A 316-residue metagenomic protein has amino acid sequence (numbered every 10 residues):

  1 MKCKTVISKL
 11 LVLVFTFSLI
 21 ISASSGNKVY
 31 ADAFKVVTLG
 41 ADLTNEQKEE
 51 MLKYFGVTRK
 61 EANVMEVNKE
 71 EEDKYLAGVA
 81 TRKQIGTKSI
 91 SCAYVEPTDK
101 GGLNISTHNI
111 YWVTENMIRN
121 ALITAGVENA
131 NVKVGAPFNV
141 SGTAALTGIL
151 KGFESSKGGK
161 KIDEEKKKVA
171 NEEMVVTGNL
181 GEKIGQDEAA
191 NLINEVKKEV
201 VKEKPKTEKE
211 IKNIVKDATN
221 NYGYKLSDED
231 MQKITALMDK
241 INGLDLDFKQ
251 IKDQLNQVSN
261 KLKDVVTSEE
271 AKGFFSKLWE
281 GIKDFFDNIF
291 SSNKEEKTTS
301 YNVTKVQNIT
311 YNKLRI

Functional and structural regions predicted by a protein language model:
K2-K28, I282, F286: Sec-dependent N-terminal signal peptides of Gram-positive bacterial secreted proteins and lipoproteins
L19, T44-E46, T207, S227: Ser/Thr-centered flexible coil motifs
K28-V67, D73, I184-D187, E199-K202 (+2 more regions): N-terminal, intrinsically disordered, polar/charged segments of Gram-positive cell-envelope systems that serve as
V29-N131: N-terminal, leucine/charged-rich tether regions that mediate assembly and partner docking in large macromolecular
E49, K53, N116, N120 (+9 more regions): Solvent-exposed, polar/charged alpha-helical surfaces in well-ordered, non-transmembrane soluble domains, broadly
Y111-T114, G181-Q186, E203-E208, L226 (+3 more regions): Long, contiguous ectodomains of secretory-pathway proteins
I123, E128-K225: Soluble oligomerization/assembly scaffold segments of membrane-associated complexes
N220-I316: Charged, long alpha-helical assembly modules
